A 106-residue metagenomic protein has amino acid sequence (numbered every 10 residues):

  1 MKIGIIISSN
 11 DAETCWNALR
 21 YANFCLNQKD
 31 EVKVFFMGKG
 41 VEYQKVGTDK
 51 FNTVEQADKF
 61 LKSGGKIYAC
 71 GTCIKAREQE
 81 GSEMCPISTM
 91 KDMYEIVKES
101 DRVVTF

Functional and structural regions predicted by a protein language model:
I3-W16, V41-T48: Short, glycine-rich nucleotide/cofactor-binding loops
T14-N27: Histidine-anchored nucleotide/phosphate-binding helix
R20, D49-V54, P86-T89: Charged helix-capping and loop-helix junction motifs
A22, V32-M37, I67-G71: Short internal beta-strands
K29, G64, S100-D101: Short, well-ordered alpha-helix to beta-strand connector turns
G38-V41, I74: Short beta-alpha junction loops
K50-A76: A glycine-rich helix N-cap at a beta->alpha junction
K75-F106: C-terminal structural segments of small proteins and small subunits
